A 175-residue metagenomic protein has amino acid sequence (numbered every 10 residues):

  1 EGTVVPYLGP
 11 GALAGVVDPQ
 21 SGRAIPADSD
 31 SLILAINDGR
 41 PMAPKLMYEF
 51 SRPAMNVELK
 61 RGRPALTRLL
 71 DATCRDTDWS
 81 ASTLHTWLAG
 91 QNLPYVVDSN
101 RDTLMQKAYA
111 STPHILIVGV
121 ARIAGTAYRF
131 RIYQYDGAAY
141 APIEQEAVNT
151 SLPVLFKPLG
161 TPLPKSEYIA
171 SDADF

Functional and structural regions predicted by a protein language model:
E1-F175: SIR2/sirtuin NAD+-dependent deacylase catalytic core
